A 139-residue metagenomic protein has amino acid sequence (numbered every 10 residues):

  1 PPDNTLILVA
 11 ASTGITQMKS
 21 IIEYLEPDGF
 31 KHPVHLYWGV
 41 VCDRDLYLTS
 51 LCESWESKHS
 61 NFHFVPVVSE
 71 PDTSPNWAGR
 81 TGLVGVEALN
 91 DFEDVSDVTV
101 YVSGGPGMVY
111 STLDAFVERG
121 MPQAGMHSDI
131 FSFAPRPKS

Functional and structural regions predicted by a protein language model:
P1-T5, T73: Hydrophobic alpha-helical context, especially transmembrane and signal-peptide helices
D3-N4, Y24-V34: Conserved S-adenosyl-L-methionine
T5-L6, A124: The start of beta-strands in P-loop NTPase/AAA+ ATPase cores
L6-I7, Y101: Conserved beta-strand elements of the Class I
A11-S12: Polyanionic, low-complexity intrinsically disordered segments
I15-P27: Histidine-anchored nucleotide/phosphate-binding helix
P33-S139: Reductase modules of NAD(P)H-dependent flavoproteins
